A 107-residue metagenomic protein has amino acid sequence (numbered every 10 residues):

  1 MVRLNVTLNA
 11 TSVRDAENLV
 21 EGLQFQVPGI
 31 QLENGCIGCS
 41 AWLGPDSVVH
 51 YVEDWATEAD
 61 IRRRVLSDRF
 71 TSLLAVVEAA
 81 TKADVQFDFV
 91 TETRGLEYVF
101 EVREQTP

Functional and structural regions predicted by a protein language model:
M1-V49, A56-D68, A83-P107: Short S/T/G/P-rich N-terminal loop/turn motif that feeds into the first structured element of a domain
L73-V77: Anionic, Ser/Thr-rich low-complexity intrinsically disordered regions
